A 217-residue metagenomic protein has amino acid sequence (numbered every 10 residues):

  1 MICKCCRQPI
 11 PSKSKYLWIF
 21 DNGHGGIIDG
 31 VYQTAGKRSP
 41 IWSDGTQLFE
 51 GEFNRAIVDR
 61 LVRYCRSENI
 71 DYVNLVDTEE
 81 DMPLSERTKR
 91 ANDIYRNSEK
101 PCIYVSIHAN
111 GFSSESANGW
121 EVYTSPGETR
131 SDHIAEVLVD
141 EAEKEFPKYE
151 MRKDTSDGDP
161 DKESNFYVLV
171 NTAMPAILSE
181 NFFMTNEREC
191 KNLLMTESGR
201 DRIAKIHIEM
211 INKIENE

Functional and structural regions predicted by a protein language model:
I2-T88, R188: Active-site histidine-acidic residue metal-binding/catalytic motifs, centered on HxH/HExxH-like signatures
S14-Y16, C65-V73, N97-I103, E145-K148 (+1 more regions): Loop/turn elements at helix/coil->beta-strand transitions in domains of secreted/extracellular proteins
Y16-D21, Y104-S106, N110, T155-E217: Active-site-adjacent mobile loop/cap segments within catalytic or ligand-binding domains
H24-I27, Y72, D77-M82, A109-S114 (+4 more regions): Solvent-exposed loop/turn segments at secondary-structure junctions within structured extracellular/periplasmic domains
I28-F49, N110-E141: A short, glycine/acidic-enriched catalytic loop
R55-V62, S85-T88, G119, D132-V139 (+2 more regions): Extracytoplasmic/secreted envelope proteins and their assembly/folding machinery, especially bacterial periplasmic
L84-K100, F166-N171: Mature extracellular/periplasmic domains of secretome proteins
S131-G158: Active-site-adjacent substrate-binding region of metalloamidase/peptidase-like peptide-processing proteins
